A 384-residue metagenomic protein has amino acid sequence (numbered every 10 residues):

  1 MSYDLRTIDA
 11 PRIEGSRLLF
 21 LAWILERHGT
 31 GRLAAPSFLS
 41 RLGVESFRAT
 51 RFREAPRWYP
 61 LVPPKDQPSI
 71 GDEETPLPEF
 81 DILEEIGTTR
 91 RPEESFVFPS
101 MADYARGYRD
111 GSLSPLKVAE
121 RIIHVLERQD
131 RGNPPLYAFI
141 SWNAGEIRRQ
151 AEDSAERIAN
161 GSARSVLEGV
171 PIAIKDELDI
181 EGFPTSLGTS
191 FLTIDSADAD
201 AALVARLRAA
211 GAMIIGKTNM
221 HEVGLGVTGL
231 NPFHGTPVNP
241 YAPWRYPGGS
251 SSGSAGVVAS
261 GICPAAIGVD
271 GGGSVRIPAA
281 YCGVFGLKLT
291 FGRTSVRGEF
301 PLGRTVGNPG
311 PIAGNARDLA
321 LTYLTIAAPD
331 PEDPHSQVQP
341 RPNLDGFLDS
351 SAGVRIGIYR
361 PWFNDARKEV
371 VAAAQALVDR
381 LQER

Functional and structural regions predicted by a protein language model:
M1-R149, E383: An N-terminal boundary/leader segment
R109-E120, E152, P342-L344, K368-R384: Acyltransferase
L116, S154-V170, D318-A320, F347-G357: Immediate post-signal peptide segment of exported/extracytoplasmic ligand-binding proteins
I122, I147, G169, K175 (+5 more regions): Conserved hydrophobic/aromatic pocket- or pore-lining residues that grip, position, or stack substrates in active sites
D130-N133, V166-L203: Enzymes and membrane/adaptor proteins characterized by extended Gly/Ser/Thr/Asp/Glu-rich, aromatic-dotted
A144-A155, G211-A212, H221: Long amphipathic alpha-helix in the N-terminal Rossmann-like dinucleotide-binding domain of NAD(P)-dependent
A199-I326: Short glycine/serine-rich loop segments
F285-A372, A376-L377: A short helix-breaking turn/cap at a secondary-structure junction
